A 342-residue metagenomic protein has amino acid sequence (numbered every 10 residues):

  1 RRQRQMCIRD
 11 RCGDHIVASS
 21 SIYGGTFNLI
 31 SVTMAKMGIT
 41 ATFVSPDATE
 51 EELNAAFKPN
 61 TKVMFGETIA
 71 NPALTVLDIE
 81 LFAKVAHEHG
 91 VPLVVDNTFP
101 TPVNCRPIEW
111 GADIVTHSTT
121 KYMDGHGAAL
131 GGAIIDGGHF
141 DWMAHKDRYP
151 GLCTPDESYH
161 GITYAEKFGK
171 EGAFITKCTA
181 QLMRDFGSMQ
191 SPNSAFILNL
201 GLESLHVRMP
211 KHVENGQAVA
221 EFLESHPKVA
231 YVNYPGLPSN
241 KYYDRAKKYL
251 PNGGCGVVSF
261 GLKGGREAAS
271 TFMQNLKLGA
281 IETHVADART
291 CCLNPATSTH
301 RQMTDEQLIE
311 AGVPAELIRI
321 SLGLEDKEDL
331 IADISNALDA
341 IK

Functional and structural regions predicted by a protein language model:
R1-I8: Short, small-residue-biased leader/transition segments that mark boundaries at the very start of proteins
Q5, I16, M64-E67, F82 (+6 more regions): Buried hydrophobic positions in well-ordered alpha/beta secondary-structure cores of metabolic enzymes
R9-T26, S45: Conserved PLP-anchoring active-site segment centered on the Schiff-base-forming lysine
G13, G24, S31-V32, T40 (+4 more regions): PLP-dependent enzyme catalytic core of the Aspartate aminotransferase-like
V17, T42, V94, V115-H117 (+1 more regions): Structural detector of well-ordered beta-strand residues that form the stable sheet scaffold of enzyme domains
V32-T33, M37-A48: A glycine-rich helix N-cap at a beta->alpha junction
P46-C105, E109, I114-Y122, G137-D141 (+1 more regions): Active-site phosphate-binding strand-loop segment of PLP-dependent enzymes
I114-H117, M123-V257, G261-C291, A296: Active-site C-terminal subdomain of aminotransferase-like
